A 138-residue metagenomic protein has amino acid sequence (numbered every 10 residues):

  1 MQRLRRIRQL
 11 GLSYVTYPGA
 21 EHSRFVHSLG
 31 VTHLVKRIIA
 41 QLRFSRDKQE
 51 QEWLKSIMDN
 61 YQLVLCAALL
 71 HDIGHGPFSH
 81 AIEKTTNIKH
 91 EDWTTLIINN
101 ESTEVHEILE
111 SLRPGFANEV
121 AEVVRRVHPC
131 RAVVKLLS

Functional and structural regions predicted by a protein language model:
M1-I7, L12-V15, G19-C66, G76-S138: Sequence-structural signature of the catalytic-core scaffold of metal-dependent phosphohydrolases that act on
